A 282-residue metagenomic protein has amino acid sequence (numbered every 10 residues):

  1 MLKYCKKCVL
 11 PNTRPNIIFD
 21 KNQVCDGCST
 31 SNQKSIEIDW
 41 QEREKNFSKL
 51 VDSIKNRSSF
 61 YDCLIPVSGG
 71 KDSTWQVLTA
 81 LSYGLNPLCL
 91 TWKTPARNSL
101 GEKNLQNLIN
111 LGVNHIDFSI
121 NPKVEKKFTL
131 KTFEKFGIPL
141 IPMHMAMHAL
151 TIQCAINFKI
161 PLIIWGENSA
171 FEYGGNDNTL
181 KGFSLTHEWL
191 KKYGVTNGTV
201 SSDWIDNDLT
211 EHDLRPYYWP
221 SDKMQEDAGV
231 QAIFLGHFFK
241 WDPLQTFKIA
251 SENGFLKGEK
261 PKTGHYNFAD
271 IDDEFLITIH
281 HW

Functional and structural regions predicted by a protein language model:
M1-C63, T79-W282: Nucleotide-activated chemistry modules centered on ATP-dependent adenylation/adenylyltransferase
C63-D72: Short, glycine-rich nucleotide/cofactor-binding loops
W75-V77: Long, structured ligand/cofactor-binding scaffold of large enzymes
